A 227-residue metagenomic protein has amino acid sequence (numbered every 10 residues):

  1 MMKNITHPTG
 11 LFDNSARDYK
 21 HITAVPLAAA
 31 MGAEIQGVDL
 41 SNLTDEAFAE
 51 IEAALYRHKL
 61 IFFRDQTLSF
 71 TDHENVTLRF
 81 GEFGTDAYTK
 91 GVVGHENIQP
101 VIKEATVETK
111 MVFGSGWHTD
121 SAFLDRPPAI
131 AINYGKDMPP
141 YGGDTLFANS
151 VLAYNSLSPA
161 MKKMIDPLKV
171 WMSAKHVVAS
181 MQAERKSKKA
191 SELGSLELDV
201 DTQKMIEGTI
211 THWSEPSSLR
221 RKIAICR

Functional and structural regions predicted by a protein language model:
M2-R227: Non-heme Fe(II) oxygenase catalytic core, chiefly the N-lobe of the double-stranded beta-helix
